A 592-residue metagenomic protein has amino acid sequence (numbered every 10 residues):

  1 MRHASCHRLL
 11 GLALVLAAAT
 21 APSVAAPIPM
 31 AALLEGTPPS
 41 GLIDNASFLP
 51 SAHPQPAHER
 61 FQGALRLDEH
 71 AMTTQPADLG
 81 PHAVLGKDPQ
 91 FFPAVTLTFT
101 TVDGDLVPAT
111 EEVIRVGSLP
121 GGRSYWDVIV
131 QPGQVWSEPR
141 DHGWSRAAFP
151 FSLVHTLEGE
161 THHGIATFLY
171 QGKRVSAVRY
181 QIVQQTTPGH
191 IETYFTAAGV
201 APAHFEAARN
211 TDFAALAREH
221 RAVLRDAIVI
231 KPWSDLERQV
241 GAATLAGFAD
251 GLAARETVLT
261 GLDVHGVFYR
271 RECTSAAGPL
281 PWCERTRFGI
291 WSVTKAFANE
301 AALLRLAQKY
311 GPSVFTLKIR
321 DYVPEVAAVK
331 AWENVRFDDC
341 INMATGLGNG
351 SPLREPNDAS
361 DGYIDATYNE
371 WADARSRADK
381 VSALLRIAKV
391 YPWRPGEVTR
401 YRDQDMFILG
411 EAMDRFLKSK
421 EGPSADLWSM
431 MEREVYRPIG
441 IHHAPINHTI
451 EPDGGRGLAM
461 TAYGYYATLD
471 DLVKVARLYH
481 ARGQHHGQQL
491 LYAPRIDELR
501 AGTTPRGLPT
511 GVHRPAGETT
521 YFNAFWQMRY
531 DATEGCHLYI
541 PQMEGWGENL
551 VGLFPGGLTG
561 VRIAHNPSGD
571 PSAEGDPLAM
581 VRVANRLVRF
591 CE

Functional and structural regions predicted by a protein language model:
G11-A19: Bacterial N-terminal signal peptides
A26-Y180: Long, solvent-exposed N-terminal ectodomains/accessory regions that are displayed to the extracellular/lumenal milieu
I28-A64, Q308-G348, K389-P392, K418-A462: Active-site helix/loop module of the DD-peptidase/beta-lactamase fold, centered on the serine-lysine SxxK catalytic
T101, G117, R123, V128-D226 (+3 more regions): Structured C-terminal helix/loop/strand segments within mature extracytoplasmic catalytic/sensor domains
L169, E237-C283, V551-G552, T559-R562: A short, well-structured edge-of-sheet supersecondary motif
D235-T260, V329-I441, L469-V473, R477-A481: Active-site-adjacent helix/loop patches that line small-molecule binding or acyl-intermediate pockets
G289-V314, C340, L409-M413, L472-V475 (+1 more regions): Active-site SXXK
L385, E397-T399, R415-G422, P445-P555 (+2 more regions): Penicillin-binding protein/beta-lactamase superfamily catalytic region
